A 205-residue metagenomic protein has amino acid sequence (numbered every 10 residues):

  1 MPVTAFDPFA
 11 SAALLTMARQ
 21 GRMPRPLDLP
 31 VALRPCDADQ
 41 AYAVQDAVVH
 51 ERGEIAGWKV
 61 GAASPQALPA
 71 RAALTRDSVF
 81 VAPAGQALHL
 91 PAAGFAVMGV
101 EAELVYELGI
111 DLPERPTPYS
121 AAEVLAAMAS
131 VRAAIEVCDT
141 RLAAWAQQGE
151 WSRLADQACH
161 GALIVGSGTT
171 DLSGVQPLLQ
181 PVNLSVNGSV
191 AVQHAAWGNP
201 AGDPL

Functional and structural regions predicted by a protein language model:
P2, F6-P200: Catalytic-core "active-site belt" of small-molecule-metabolizing enzymes, emphasizing His/Asp/Glu-rich regions
P204-L205: A conserved acidic, glycine/proline-rich C-terminal tail/linker
